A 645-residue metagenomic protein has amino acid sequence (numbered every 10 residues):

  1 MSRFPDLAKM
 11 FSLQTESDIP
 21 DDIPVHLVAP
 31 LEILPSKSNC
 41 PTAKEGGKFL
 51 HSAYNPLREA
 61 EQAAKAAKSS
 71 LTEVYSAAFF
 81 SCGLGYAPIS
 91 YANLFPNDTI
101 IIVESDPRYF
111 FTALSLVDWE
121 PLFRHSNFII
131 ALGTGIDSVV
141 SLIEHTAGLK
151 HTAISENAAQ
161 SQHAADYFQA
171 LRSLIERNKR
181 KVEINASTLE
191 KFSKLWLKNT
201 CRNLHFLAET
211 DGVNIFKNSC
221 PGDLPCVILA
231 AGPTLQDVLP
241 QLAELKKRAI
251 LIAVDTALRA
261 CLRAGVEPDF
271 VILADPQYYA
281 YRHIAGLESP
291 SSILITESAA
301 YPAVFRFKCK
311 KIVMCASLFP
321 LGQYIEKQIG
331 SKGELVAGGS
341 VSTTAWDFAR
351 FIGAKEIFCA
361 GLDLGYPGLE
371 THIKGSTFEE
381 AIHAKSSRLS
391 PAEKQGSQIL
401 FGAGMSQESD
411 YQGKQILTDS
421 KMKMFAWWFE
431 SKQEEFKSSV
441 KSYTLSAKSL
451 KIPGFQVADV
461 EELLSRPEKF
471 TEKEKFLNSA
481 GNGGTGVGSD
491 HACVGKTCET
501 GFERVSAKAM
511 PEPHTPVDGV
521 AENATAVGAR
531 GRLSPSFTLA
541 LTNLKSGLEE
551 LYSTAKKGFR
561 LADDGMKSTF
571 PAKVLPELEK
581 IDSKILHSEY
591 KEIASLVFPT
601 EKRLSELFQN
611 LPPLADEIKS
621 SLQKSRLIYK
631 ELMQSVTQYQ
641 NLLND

Functional and structural regions predicted by a protein language model:
M1-S76, L84-S90, S193-V213: Class I S-adenosylmethionine
A78, C82-F123: SAM cofactor-binding core of SAM-dependent methyltransferases, primarily the Rossmann-like beta-alpha-beta module
E104, A257-L258, G265-D275, A349-I373: Glycine-rich phosphate/pyrophosphate-binding loops and their adjacent beta-strand/loop elements at enzyme active sites
F110, L114-S193, L262-A354, S605-D645: Acidic/Gly/His-enriched mid-domain segments of enzyme catalytic cores or analogous surface patches that mediate
W119-F123, I272-Y278, A285-P290, G375-Q395 (+1 more regions): Acidic, Ser/Thr-rich peripheral helices and adjacent loops at domain boundaries
G339, L389-S446: Polyanion-binding loop/helix "lid" in catalytic or ligand-binding cores
K423, Q433-G481, L533-D645: Long, compositionally biased charged/polar accessory segments in the mid-to-C-terminal portions of proteins
N482-L533: Intrinsic disorder/low-complexity segments
